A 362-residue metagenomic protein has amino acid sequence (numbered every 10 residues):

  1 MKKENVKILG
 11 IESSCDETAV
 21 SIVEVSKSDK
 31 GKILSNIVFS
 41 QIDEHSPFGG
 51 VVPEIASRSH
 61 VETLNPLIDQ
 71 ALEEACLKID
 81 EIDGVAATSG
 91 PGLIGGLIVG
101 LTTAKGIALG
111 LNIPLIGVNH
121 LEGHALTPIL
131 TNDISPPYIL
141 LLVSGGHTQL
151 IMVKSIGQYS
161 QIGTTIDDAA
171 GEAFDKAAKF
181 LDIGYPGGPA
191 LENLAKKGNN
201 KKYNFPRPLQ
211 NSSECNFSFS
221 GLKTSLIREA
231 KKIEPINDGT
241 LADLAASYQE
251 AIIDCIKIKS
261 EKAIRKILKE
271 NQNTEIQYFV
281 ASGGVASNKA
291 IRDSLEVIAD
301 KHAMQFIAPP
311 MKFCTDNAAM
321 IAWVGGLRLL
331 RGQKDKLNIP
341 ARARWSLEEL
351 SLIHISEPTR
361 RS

Functional and structural regions predicted by a protein language model:
M1-E4, G117-I139, V324: Conserved phosphate-binding catalytic cores of ATP/NTP-utilizing and phosphoryl-transfer enzymes
N5-E81, A87-P91, H120, H124: N-terminal beta-alpha supersecondary unit
T18-E24, L140, T148-M152: Short beta-strand scaffold segments in enzyme catalytic cores
N36, N193-F279, V285-H302, L329 (+1 more regions): A contiguous, well-structured pocket-lining segment that forms one wall/lid of small-molecule binding clefts in soluble
G117-V118, Y278, E296-I321: Conserved phosphate-binding/catalytic loops in two-lobed NTP-binding clefts
K154-N199, K223-T224, R228-I233: Glycine-rich phosphate-binding loop plus the immediately following alpha-helix
P309-L347: Glycine-rich phosphate-binding/hydrolytic loop that grips phosphoryl groups
I353-S362: Single conserved hydrophobic/aromatic residue that forms the stacking wall/gate of nucleotide- or nucleobase-binding
